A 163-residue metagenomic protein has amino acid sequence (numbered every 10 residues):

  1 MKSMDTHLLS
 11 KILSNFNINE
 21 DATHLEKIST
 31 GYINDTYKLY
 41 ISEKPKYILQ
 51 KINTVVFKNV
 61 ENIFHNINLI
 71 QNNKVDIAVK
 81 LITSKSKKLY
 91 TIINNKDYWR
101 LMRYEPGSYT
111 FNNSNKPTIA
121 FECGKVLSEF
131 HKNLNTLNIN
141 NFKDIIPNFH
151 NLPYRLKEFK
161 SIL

Functional and structural regions predicted by a protein language model:
M1-E26: Juxta-kinase regulatory segment immediately upstream of eukaryotic protein kinase catalytic domains
L25-K46, I52-S161: Conserved ATP-binding subdomain of kinase catalytic cores across diverse folds
